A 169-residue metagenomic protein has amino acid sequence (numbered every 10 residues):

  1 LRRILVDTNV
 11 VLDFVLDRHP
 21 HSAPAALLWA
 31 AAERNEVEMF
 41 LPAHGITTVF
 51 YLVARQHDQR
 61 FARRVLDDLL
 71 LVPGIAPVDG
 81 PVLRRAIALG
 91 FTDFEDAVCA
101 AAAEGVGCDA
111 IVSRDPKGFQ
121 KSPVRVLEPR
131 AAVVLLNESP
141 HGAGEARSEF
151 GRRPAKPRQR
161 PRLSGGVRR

Functional and structural regions predicted by a protein language model:
L1-L41, A54-R64, K121, R130-R153 (+2 more regions): Short, well-structured N-terminal submotif of metal-dependent ribonuclease cores
V10, G45, V82, V98-C99 (+2 more regions): Alpha-helix capping/helix-boundary segments
R18, Q56-Q59, V72, A76 (+1 more regions): Residues at alpha-helix boundaries and the short loops/turns that link adjacent helices
E38, G74-A76, R125: Conserved beta-strand segments of alpha/beta enzyme cores
R63-D67, L83-R84: Short, well-structured alpha-helical segments
P73-P116, G144: Active-site neighborhoods of divalent-metal-dependent phosphate/nucleic-acid chemistry enzymes
A100-E138: Acidic, metal-binding active-site segment of PIN/NYN-like and related structure-specific nucleases
